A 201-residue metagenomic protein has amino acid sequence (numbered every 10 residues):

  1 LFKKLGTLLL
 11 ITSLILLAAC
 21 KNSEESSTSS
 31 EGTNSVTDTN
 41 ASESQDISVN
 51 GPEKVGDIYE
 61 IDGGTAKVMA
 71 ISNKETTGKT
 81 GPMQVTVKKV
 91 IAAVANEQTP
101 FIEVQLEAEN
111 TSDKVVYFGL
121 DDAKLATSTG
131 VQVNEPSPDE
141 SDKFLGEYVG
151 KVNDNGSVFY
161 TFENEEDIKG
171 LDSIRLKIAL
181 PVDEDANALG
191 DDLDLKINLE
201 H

Functional and structural regions predicted by a protein language model:
K3-I11: Sec-dependent signal peptide recognition, specifically the positively charged N-region followed immediately by
L16-A19: C-terminal motif of bacterial Sec signal peptides marking the signal peptidase cleavage site
K21-P82: N-terminal, intrinsically disordered, polar/charged segments of Gram-positive cell-envelope systems that serve as
D38-D46, N50-G56, A123-Q132, Y148-H201: Surface-exposed edge beta-strand/loop patches
G64, T80-P82, T99-E103, L120 (+2 more regions): Extracytoplasmic
A70-K74, T86-A93, L120, D139-L145 (+1 more regions): Short structured motifs
T76-E103, K114, E147-G150: Short, solvent-exposed beta-strand/turn "edge" segments of beta-rich domains on protein surfaces
A93-S137: Mid-length scaffold segments of soluble, non-membrane domains
